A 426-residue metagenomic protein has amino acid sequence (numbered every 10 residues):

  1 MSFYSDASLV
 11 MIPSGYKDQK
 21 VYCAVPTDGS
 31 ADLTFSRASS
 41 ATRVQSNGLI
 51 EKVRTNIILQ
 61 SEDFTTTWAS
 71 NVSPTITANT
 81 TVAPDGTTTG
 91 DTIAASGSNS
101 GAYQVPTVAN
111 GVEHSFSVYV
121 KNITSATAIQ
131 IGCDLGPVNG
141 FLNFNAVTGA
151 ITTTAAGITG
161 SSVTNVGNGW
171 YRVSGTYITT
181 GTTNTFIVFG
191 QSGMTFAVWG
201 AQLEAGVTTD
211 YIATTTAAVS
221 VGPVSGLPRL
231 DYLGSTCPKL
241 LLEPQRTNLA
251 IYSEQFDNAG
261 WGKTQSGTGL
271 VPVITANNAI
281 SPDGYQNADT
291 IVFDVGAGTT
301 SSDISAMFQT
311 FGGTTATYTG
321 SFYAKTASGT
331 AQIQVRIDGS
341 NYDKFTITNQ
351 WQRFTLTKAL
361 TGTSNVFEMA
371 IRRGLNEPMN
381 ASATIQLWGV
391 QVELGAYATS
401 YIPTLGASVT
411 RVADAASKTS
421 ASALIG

Functional and structural regions predicted by a protein language model:
M1-G426: Extracellular and organelle-lumenal recognition/adhesion modules and their flexible linkers in secreted
